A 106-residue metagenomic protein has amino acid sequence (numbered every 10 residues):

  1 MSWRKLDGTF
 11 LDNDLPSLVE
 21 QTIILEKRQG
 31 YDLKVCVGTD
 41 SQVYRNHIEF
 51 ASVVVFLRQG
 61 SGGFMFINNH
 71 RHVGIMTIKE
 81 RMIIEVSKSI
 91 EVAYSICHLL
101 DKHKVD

Functional and structural regions predicted by a protein language model:
M1-G38, Q42: Basic, amphipathic N-terminal segments that precede the first structured/catalytic domain
M1-S2, K104-D106: N-terminal targeting/trafficking signals and adjacent low-complexity tails
S2, S17, S41, S52 (+3 more regions): Generic serine detector
S2-L6, A51-V54, N69-V73, E80-M82 (+1 more regions): Generic ordered-secondary-structure signal
Q29-Y31, F64, N68-R71: Amphipathic, alpha-helical segments enriched in basic
Y31-H47, G74-I84: Short charge-dense sequence patches
V37-G38, Y44-N68: Acidic, metal-ligating active-site segments
H72-V105: Acidic helix/loop or adjacent segment enriched in Glu/Asp that either coordinates divalent metal
